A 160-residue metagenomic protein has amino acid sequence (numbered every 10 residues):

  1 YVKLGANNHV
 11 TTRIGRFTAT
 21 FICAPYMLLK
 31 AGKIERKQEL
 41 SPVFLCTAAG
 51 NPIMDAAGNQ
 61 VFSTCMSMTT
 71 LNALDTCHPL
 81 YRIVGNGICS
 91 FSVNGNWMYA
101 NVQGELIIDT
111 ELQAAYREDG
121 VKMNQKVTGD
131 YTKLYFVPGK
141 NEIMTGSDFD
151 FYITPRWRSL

Functional and structural regions predicted by a protein language model:
Y1-K30: Short beta-strand and beta-hairpin "edge-sheet" elements
A31-L160: Intrinsically disordered, low-complexity segments enriched in serine, threonine, and glycine
